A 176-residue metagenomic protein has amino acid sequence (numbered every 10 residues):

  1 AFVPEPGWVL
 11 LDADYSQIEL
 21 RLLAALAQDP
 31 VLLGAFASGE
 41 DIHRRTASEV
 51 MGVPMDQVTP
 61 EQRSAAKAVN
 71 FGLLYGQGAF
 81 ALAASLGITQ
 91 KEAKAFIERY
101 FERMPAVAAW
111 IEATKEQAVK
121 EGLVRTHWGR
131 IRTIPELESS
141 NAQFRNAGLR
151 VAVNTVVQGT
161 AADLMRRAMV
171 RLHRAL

Functional and structural regions predicted by a protein language model:
A1-L176: Conserved catalytic core of nucleotide polymerization and phosphodiester-bond processing enzymes
